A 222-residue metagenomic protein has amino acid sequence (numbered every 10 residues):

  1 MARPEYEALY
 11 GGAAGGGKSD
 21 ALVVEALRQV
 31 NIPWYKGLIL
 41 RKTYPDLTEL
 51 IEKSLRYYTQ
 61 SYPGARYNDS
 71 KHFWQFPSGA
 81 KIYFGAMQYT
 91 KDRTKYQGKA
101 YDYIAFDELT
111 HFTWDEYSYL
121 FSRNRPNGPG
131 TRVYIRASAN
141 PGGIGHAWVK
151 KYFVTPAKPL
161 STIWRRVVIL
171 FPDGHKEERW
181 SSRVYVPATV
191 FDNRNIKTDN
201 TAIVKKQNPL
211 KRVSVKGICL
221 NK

Functional and structural regions predicted by a protein language model:
M1-K222: Phosphate/NTP-binding elements of NTP-utilizing enzymes
